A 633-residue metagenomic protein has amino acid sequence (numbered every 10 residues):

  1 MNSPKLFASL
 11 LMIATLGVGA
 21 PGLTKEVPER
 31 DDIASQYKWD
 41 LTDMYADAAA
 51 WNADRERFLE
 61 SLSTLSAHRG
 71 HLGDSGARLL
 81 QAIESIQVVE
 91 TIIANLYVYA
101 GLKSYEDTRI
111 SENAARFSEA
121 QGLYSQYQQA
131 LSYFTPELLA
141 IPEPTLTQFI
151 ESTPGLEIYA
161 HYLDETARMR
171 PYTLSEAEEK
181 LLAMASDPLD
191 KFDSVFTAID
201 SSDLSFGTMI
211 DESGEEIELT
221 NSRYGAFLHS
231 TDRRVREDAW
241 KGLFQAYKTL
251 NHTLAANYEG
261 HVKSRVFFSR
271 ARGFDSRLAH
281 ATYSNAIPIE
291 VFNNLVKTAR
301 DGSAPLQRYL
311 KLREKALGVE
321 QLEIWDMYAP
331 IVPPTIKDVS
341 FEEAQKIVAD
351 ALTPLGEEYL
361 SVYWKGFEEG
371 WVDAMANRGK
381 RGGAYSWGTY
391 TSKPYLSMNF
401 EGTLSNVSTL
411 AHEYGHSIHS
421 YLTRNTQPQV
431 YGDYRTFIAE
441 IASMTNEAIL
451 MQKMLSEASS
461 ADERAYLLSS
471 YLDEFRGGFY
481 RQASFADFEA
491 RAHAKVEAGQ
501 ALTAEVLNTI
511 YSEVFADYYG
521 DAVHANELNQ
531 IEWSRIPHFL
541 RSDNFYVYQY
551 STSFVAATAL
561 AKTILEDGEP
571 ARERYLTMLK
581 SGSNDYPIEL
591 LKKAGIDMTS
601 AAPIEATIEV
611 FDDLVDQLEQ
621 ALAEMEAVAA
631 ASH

Functional and structural regions predicted by a protein language model:
M1-A8: Bacterial N-terminal signal peptides that target proteins for export
A8-V18: Bacterial N-terminal signal peptides
L23-V332, E513, A621-A631: A well-structured
D31-S35, L41-A46, F134, L138-L139 (+8 more regions): C-terminal, non-catalytic "cap/extension" segments appended to globular domains
D211-S230, K337-A411, G415-S420: Active-site-adjacent "gating/activation" loops or surface patches in catalytic cores
L228-L243, H280-L295, D326-K337, T391-L404 (+4 more regions): Glycine- and acidic
A316-A351, L360, H419, L472-G478 (+2 more regions): Long, K/E/R/D-enriched contiguous segments that form extended
Y434-D462, Y471-D473, G477, S553: Post-HExxH zinc-binding segment in Zn-dependent metallohydrolases
